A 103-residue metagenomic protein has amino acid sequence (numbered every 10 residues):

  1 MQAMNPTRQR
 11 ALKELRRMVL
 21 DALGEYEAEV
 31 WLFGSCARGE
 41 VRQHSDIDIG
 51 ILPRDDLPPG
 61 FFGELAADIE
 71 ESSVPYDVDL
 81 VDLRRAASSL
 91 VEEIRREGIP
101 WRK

Functional and structural regions predicted by a protein language model:
M1-E29, A37-Q43, P53-K103: Catalytic core of pol beta-like nucleotidyltransferases
D48-G50: Short, well-ordered beta-strand segments
